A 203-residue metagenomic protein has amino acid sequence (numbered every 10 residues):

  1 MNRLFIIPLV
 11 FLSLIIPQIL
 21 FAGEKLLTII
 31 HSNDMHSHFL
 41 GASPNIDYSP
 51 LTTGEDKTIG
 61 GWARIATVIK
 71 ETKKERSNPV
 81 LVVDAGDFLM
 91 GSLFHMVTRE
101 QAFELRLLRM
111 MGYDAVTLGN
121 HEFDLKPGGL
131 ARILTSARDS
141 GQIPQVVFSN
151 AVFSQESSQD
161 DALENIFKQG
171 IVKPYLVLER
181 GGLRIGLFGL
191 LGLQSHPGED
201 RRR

Functional and structural regions predicted by a protein language model:
M1-F5: Positively charged n-region of N-terminal signal peptides that target proteins for export
I6-I7, A22: Short amphipathic alpha-helical "recognition" segments used for binding
I7-P17: Bacterial N-terminal signal peptides
F21-R203: Acidic, metal/ion-coordinating pockets
